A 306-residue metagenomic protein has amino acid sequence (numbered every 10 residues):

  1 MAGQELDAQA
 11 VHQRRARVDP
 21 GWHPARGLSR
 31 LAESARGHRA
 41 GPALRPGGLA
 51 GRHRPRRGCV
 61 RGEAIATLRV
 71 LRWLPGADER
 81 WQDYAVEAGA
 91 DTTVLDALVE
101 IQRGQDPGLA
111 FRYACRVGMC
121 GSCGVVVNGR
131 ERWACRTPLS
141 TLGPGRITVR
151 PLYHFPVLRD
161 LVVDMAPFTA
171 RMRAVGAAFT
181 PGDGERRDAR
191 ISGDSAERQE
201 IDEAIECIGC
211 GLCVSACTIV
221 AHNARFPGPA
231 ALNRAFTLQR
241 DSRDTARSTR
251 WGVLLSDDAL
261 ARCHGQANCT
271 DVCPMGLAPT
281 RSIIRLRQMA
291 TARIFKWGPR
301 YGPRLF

Functional and structural regions predicted by a protein language model:
A2, A8-A10, A16, P24-A25 (+3 more regions): Short linear motifs in low-complexity or flexible loops
A35, G41-R61, L286-Q288, A292-P303: Intrinsic disorder at enzyme termini
E63-D83: Eukaryote-biased recognition of intrinsically disordered, low-complexity regulatory segments
Q82-T92: Short, contiguous acidic and Ser/Thr-rich linear segments
T92-P107, R150-F306: Ferredoxin-type iron-sulfur electron-transfer modules in oxidoreductases and energy-metabolism complexes
C115-S122: Short, structured protein-protein interaction patches enriched in aromatics and acidic/basic residues, typified by
V127-V149: Glycine-rich phosphate/adenylate-binding loop and adjacent beta-alpha elements of nucleotide- or dinucleotide-binding
